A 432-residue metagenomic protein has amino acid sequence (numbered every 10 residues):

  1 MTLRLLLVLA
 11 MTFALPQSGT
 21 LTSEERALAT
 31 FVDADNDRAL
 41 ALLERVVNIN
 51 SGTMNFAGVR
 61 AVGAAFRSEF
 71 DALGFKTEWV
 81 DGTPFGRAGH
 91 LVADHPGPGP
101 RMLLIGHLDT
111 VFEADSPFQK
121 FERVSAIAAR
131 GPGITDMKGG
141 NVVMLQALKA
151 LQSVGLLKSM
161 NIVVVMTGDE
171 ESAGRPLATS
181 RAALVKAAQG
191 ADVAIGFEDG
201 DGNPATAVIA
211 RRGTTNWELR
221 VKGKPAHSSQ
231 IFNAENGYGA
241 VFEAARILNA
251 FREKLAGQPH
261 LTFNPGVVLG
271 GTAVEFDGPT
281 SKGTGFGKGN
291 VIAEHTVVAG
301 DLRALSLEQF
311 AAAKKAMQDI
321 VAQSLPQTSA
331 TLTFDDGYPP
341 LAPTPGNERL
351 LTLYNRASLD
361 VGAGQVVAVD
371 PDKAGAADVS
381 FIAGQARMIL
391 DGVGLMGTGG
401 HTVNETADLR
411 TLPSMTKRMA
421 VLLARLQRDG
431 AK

Functional and structural regions predicted by a protein language model:
M1-V8: Sec-dependent signal peptide recognition, specifically the positively charged N-region followed immediately by
L9-S18, N50: Hydrophobic h-region of N-terminal signal peptides that target proteins for export in Gram-negative bacteria
G19-A27, S51, G200, I209 (+2 more regions): Metal-dependent amide/peptide-bond hydrolase catalytic core, centered on the "pita-bread" metallohydrolase fold
T20-P132, Q152-K158: Acidic/His- and Gly-rich active-site-bordering loop/insert found across diverse amide/peptide-bond hydrolases
D37-R45, R60, A64, S68 (+7 more regions): Solvent-exposed, polar/charged alpha-helical surfaces in well-ordered, non-transmembrane soluble domains, broadly
G99-M166, S172, A187-Q189, V403 (+2 more regions): Active-site metal-coordination/substrate-binding segment of hydrolases, especially metallo-dependent peptidases
I105-G106, V165-T167, I195-E198, K222 (+1 more regions): Short beta-strand segments
M137-R212, G270-T280, Q427, A431: Acidic/histidine-rich catalytic neighborhood of metal-dependent amide-processing enzymes
